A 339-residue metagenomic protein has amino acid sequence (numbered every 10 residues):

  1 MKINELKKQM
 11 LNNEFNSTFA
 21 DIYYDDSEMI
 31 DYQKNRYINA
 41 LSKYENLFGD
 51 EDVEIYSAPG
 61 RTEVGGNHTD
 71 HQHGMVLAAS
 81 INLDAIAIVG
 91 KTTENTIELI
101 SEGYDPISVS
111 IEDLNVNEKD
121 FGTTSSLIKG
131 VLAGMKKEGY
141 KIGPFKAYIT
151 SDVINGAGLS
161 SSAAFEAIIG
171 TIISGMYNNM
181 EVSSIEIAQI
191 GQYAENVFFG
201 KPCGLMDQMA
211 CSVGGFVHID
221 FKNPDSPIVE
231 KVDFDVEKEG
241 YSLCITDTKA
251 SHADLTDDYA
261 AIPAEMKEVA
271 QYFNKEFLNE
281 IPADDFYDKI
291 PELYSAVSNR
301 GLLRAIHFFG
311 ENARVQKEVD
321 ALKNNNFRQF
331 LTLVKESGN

Functional and structural regions predicted by a protein language model:
M1-R61, I86, G90, E94-F121 (+1 more regions): C-terminal nucleotide
A58-T62, G66-H73, D152-I168: Glycine/serine-rich anion-binding loops at beta->alpha junctions that coordinate negatively charged ligand groups
H73-T93, V213: Structural signature of FAD isoalloxazine-binding scaffolds in flavoprotein oxidoreductases
S80-N82, L159-N179: DPxDG-like acidic metal-binding loop motif
K119-V153, A283, F327-N339: Helix-rich "cap/lid" substructures immediately adjacent to catalytic or cofactor-binding pockets
K137-K146, I173-I187: Phosphate-handling active-site elements
N179-P227: Alpha/beta catalytic cores of group-transfer enzymes, especially the acyltransferase/condensing modules of polyketide
